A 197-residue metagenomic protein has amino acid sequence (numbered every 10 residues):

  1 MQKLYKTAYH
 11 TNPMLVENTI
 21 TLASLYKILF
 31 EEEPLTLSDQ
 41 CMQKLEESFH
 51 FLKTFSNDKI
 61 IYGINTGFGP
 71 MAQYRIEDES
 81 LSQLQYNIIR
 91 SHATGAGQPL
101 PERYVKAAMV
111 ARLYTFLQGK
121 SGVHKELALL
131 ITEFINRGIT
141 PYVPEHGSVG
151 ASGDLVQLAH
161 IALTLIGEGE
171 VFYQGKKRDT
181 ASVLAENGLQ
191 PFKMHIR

Functional and structural regions predicted by a protein language model:
M1-R197: Conserved, well-structured ligand/cofactor-binding cores
